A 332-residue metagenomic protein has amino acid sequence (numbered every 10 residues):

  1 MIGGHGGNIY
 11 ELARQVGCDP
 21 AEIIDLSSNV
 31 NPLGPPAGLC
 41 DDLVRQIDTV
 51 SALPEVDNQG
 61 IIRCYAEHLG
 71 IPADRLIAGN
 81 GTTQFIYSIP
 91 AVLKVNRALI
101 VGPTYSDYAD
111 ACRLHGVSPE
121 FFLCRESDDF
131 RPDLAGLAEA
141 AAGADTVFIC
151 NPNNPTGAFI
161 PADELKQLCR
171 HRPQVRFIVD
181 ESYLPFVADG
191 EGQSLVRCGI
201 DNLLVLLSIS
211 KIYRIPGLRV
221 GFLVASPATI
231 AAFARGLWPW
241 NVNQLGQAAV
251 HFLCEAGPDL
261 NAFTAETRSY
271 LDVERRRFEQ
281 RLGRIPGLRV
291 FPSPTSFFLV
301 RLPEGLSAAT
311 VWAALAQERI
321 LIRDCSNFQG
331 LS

Functional and structural regions predicted by a protein language model:
M1-A52, G143: N-terminal "arm"/small-domain region of PLP-dependent enzymes with the aminotransferase-like
A21-E22, P72-L76, R97, E181 (+1 more regions): Short acidic capping loops at alpha-helix termini that bridge into adjacent secondary structure
P35-P36, N202-R284, R289-F291: PLP-dependent aminotransferase class I/II
P54, A66-S88: Short loop-beta-helix segment that forms the pyridoxal 5′-phosphate
A91-I149: PLP-dependent aminotransferase-like
E126-V187: Active-site phosphate-binding strand-loop segment of PLP-dependent enzymes
A225, L299-E304, E318-S332: Conserved PLP-binding active-site segment of the aspartate aminotransferase-like
L271-D272, L282-E318: Conserved PLP-binding catalytic core of the aspartate aminotransferase-like
